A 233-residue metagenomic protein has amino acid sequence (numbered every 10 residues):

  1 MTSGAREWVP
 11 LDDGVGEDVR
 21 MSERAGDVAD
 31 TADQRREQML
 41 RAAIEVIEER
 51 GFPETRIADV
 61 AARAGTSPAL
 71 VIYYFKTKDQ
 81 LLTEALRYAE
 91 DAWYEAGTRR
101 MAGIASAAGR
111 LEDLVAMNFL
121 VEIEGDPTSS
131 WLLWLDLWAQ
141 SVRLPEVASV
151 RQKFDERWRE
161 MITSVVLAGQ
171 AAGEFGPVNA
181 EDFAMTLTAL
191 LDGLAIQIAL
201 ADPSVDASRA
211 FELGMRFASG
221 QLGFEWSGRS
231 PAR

Functional and structural regions predicted by a protein language model:
M1-Q34, W226-R233: N-terminal intrinsically disordered/low-complexity leader segments
R35-I44, V60, A85-A89, W93 (+1 more regions): Generic hydrophobic, amphipathic alpha-helix propensity
Q38, V46-E84: Helix-turn-helix
E49-P53, I104, A172: Short coil/turn segments at alpha/beta junctions that flank glycine-rich nucleotide-binding fingerprints
T77, Q140-P145: Short loop-to-helix capping motifs
E84, T98-W131, F183-L187, F211 (+1 more regions): Hydrophobic alpha-helical connector segments
Y94, R99, P127-L135, P145-A171 (+2 more regions): Amphipathic alpha-helical packing segments from all-alpha helical-bundle domains
A148-Q152, E156, Q170-R233: Hydrophobic/aromatic-rich alpha-helical bundle segments in the mid-to-C-terminal region
